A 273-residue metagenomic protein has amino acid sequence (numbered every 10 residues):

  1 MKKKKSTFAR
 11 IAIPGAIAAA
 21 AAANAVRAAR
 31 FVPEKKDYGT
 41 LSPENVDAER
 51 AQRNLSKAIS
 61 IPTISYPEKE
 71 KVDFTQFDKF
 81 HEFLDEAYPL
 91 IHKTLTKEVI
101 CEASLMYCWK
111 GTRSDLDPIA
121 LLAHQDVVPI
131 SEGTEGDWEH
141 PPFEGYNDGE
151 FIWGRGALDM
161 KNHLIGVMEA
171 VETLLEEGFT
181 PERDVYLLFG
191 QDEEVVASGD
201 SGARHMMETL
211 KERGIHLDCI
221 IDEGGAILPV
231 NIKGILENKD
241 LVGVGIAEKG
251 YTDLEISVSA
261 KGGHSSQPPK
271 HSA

Functional and structural regions predicted by a protein language model:
M1-P14: Membrane-penetrating hydrophobic segments
R10-I11, I17-R155, E176-P181: Acidic/His- and Gly-rich active-site-bordering loop/insert found across diverse amide/peptide-bond hydrolases
P33-Y38, L210-R213, A226-K239, G245-T252 (+1 more regions): Acidic-enriched catalytic cores of C-N bond-cleaving enzymes acting on peptides and small amides
S65, L158, E193-V195, A260-S266: A generic structural motif
K69-E70, S131-E135, S198-S201, N231-K233 (+1 more regions): Short, solvent-exposed loop/turn and secondary-structure capping segments
L122-H124, F189, I221-E223, S257-S259: Short beta-strand segments
P141-E144, Y251-S257: Active-site-adjacent bridging/hinge elements
F151, L158-G243: Acidic/histidine-rich catalytic neighborhood of metal-dependent amide-processing enzymes
